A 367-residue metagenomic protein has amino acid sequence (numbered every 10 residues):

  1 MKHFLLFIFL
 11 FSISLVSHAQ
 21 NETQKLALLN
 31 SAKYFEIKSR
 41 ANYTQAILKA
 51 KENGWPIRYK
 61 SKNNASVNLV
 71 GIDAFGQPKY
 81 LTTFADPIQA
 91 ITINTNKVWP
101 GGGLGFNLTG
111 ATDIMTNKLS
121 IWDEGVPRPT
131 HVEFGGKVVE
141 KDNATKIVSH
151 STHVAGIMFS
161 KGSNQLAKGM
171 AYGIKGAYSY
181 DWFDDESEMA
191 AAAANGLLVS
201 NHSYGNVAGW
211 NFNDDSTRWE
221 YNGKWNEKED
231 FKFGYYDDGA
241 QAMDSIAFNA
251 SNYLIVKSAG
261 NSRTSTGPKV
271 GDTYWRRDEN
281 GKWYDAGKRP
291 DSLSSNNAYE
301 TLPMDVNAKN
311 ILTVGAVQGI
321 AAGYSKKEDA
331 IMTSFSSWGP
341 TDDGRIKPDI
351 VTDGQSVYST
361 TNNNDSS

Functional and structural regions predicted by a protein language model:
M1-L26: Bacterial Sec-dependent N-terminal signal peptides
Q20-E22, T92-S200, G205-T217, F248-L254 (+4 more regions): Subtilisin-like serine protease catalytic core
A27-S31, E36-I121, V139-I147, D184-D185 (+3 more regions): N-terminal domain-start motif of subtilase-like serine proteases
N96, N222-G223, K326: Flexible, solvent-exposed coil segments and beta strand-coil junctions, predominantly the extracellular/periplasmic
T109-A111, A240, S258-K309, G315-K347 (+1 more regions): Active-site-adjacent substrate-recognition loops and nearby beta-strands within hydrolase catalytic domains
V207-G234, D238, Y274-P290, S367: A solvent-exposed, charged loop/short amphipathic helix patch at secondary-structure junctions
K224, D244, L254: Short, acidic/small-residue loops that bind anionic groups at enzyme active sites
